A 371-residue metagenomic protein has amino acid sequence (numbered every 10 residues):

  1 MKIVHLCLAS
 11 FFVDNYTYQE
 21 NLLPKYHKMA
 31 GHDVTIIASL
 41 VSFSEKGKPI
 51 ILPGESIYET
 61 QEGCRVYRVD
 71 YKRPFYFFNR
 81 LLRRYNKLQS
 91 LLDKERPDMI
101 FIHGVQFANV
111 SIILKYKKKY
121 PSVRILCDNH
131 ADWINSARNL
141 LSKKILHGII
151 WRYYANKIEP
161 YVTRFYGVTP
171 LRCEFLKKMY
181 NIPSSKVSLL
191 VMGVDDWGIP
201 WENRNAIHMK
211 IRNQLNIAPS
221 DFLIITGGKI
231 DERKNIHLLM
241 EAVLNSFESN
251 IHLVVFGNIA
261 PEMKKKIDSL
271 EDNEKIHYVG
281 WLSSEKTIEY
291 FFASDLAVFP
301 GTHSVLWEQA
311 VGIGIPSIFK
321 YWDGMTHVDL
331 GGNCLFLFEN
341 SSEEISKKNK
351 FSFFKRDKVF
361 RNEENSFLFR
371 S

Functional and structural regions predicted by a protein language model:
M1-P53, E62, L244-F247: N-terminal subdomain of nucleotide-sugar transferases
V4, Y166, A218-K234, M240-V243 (+1 more regions): Conserved donor-binding/catalytic core segment of Leloir-type glycosyltransferases
L40, L171, G193: Carbohydrate-associated surface elements
K119, W133, I145-F165, M179: Membrane-proximal helix-turn-helix segments that form the acceptor-binding/catalytic region of lipid-linked
V194, G227-D231, H252-K265: Glycosyltransferase donor-sugar binding loop
K264-K286: Nucleotide-activated donor-binding/catalytic signature segment of Leloir-type glycosyltransferases, i.e., the conserved
F292-T302, I315-P316: Acidic donor-binding loop of glycosyltransferase active sites
G332-E343, K350-D357: Conserved acidic donor-binding segment of nucleotide-sugar-dependent glycosyltransferases
